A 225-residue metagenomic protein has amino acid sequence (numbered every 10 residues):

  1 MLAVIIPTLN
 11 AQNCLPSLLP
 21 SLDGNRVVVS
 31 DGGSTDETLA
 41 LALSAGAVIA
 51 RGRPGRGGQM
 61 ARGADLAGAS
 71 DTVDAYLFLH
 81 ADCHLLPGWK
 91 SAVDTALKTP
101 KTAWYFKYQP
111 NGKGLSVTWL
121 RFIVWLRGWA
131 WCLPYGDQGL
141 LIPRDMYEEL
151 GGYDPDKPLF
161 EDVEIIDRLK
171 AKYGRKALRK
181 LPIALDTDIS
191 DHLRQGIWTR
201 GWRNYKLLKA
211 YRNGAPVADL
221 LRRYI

Functional and structural regions predicted by a protein language model:
I5-G24: Short, well-formed alpha-helical segments that are part of the catalytic scaffolds of diverse glycosyltransferases
N13-S17, D36-A45: Acidic helix N-cap motif at the loop->helix transition within catalytic regions of sugar-transfer enzymes
S21, D31-L39, C83-H84: A conserved acidic beta->alpha catalytic loop
L39-L66: Conserved donor nucleotide-binding strand/loop of the catalytic core
D71-H84: Short beta-strand-to-loop acidic/aromatic patch adjacent to the donor-nucleotide binding site
P87-S116: Conserved donor NDP-sugar-binding/catalytic core segment of glycosyltransferases
L159-I165: Acidic donor-binding loop at a coil-to-helix junction in glycosyltransferase catalytic cores that engages
K170-I225: Hydrophobic helical membrane-anchoring modules
